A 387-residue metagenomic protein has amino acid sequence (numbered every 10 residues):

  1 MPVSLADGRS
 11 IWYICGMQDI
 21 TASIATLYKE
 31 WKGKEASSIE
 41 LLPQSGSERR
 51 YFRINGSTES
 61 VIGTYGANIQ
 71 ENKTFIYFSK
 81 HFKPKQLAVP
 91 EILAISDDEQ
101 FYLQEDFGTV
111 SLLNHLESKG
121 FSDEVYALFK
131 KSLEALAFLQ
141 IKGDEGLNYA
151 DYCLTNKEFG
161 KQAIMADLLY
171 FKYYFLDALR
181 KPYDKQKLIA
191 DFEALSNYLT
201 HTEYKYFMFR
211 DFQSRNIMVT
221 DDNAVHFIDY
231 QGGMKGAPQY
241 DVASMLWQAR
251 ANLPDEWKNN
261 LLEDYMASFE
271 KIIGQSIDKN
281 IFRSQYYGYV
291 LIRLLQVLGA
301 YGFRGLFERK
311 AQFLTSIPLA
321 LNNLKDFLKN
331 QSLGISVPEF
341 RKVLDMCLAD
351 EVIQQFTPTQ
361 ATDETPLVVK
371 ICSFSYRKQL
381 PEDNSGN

Functional and structural regions predicted by a protein language model:
P2-G8: Extreme N-terminal basic, low-complexity initiation segments that serve as generic localization/processing leaders
I11-F101, D106, Y206, T220-V225 (+1 more regions): Conserved NTP-binding catalytic cores of kinases and kinase-like/nucleotidyltransferase enzymes across multiple kinase
I24-W31, D144-N156, Q162, D167-F207 (+1 more regions): An alpha-helical support segment within catalytic cores of ATP-dependent transferases
E48-I54, G63, L139, A194-V242 (+2 more regions): Active-site acidic catalytic loop and adjacent metal/ATP-binding pocket of ATP-dependent phosphoryl transfer enzymes
F52-A166, D177: ATP-binding pocket architecture of kinase catalytic cores
A163, F209, Q231-K235, R283-L291: Secondary-structure capping and boundary motifs in well-ordered enzyme cores
L169-A178, P238-Q275, G288-E308, A320-L328: Active-site activation/catalytic loop segments of kinase-like enzymes and analogous catalytic loops in related
A300-Y376: Helical subdomain adjoining the active site within ATP-dependent kinase catalytic cores
